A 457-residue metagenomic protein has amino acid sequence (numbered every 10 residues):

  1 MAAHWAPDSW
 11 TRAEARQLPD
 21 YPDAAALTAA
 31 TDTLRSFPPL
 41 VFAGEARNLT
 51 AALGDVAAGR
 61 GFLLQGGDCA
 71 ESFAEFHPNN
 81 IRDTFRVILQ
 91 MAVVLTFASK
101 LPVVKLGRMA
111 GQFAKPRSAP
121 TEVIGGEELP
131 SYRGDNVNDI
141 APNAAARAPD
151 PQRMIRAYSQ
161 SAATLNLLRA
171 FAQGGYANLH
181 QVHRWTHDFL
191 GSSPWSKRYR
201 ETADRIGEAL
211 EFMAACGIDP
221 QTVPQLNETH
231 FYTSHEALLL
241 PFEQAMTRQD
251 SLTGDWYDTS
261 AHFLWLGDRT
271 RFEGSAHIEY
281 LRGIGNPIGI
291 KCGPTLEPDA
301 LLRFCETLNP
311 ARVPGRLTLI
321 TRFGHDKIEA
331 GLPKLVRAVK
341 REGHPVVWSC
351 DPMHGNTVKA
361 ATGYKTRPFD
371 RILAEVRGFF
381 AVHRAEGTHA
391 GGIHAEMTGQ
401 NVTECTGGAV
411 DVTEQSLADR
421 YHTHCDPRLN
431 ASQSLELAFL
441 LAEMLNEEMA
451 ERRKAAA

Functional and structural regions predicted by a protein language model:
M1-A3, E451-A457: Basic/polar N-terminal segments that are highly enriched at the extreme N-terminus, encompassing both cleavable
M1-F62: N-terminal basic/disordered segments at the start of proteins
L53-V56, V94-T96, Y280-L281, V382-A385: A general structural signal for short secondary-structure junctions and capping/turn motifs
F62-G67, V104: Short, hydrophobic/glycine-enriched beta-strand segments
A70-E71, F76-G324, R367, E375 (+2 more regions): Active-site-facing alpha/beta catalytic cores
A110, M353-H354: Short glycine-enriched loops at secondary-structure junctions
F304, P310, R316-W348, H354-T403: Non-transmembrane, aqueous-exposed alpha-helical and coiled segments at domain scale
G407: Short conserved loop adjoining the S-adenosyl-L-methionine
